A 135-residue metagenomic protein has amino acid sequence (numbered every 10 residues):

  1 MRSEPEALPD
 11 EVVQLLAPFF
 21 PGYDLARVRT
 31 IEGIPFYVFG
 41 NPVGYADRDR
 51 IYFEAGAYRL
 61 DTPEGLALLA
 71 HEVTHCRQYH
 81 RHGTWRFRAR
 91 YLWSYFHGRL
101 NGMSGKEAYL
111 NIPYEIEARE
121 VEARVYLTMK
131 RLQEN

Functional and structural regions predicted by a protein language model:
R2-I34, V38-R48, D61, G83-N135: Metalloprotease/metallohydrolase-associated module, dominated by Zn2+-dependent proteases
I31, E54, Y79: Conserved residues at the C-terminal ends of beta-strands
D49-A55: Short, aliphatic-rich beta-strand segments
Y58-R59, C76, H80, T84: Amphipathic alpha-helical interaction segments
T62-Q78: Short alpha-helix carrying the canonical HExxH Zn2+-binding catalytic motif
